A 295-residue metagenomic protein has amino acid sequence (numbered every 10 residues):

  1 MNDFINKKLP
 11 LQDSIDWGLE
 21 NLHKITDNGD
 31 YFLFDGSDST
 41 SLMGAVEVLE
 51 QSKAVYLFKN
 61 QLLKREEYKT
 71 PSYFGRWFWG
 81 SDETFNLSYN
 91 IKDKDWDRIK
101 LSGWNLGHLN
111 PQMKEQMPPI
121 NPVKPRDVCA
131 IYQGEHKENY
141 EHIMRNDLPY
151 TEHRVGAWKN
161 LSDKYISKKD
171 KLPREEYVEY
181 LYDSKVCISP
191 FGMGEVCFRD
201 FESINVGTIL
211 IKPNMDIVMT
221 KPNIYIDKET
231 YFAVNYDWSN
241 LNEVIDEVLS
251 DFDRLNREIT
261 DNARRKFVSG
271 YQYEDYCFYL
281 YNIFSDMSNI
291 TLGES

Functional and structural regions predicted by a protein language model:
M1-F198, I211-D227, E274-Y276, M287 (+1 more regions): Nucleotide-sugar donor-binding catalytic core of glycosyltransferases
I204-N205: Short alpha-helix at the nucleotide-sugar/activated-sugar donor binding site of glycosyltransferases and closely
T208: Short glycine/serine/threonine/alanine-rich loop segments
D227-V234: A short acidic/histidine/glycine-rich donor-binding loop in glycosyltransferase catalytic cores
D237-L255: C-terminal "capping" alpha-helix adjacent to the active site of nucleotide-linked donor transferases in cell-envelope
D253, R257-S285: A charged, aromatic-enriched C-terminal amphipathic alpha-helix characteristic of glycosyltransferases across folds
